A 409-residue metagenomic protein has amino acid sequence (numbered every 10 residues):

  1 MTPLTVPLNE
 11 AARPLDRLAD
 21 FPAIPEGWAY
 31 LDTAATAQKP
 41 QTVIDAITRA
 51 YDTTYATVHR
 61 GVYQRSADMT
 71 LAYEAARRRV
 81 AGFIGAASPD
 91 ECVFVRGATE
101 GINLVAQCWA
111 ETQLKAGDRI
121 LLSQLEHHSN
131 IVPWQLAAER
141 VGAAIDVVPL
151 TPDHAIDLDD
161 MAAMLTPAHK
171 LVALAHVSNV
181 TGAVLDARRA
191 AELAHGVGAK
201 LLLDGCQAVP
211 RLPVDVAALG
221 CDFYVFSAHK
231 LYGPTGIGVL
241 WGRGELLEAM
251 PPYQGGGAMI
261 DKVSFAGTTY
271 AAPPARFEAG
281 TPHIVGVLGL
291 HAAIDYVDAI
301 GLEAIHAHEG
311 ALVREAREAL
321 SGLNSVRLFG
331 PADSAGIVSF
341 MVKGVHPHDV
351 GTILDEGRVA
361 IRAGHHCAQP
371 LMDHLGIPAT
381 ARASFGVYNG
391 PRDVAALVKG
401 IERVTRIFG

Functional and structural regions predicted by a protein language model:
M1-G409: Pyridoxal 5′-phosphate
